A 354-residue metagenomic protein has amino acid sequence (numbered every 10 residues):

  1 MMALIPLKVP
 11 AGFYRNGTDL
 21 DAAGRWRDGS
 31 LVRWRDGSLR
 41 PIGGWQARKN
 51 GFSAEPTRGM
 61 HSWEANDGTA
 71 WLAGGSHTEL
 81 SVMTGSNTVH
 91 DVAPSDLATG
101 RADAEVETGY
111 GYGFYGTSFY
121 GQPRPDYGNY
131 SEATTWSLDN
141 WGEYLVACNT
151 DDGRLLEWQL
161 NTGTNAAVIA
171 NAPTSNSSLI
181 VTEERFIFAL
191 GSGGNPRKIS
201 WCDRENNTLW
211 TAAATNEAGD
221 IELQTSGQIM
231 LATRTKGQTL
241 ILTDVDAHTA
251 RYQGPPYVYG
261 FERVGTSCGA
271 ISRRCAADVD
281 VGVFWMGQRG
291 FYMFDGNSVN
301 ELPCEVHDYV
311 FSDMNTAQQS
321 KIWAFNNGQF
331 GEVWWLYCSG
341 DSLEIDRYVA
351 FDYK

Functional and structural regions predicted by a protein language model:
M1-F119, E157, N176-T249, L336-Y353: N-terminal beta-propeller domains
L4-P6, A11, L138, F186 (+1 more regions): Beta-sheet-dominated scaffold domains
N50-E55, V168-A172, I221-T225, R263-C268 (+1 more regions): Surface loop/turn motifs at the tips and blade-to-blade linkers of beta-strand repeat domains
N87, D152, T162-G163, N206 (+3 more regions): Short coil turn/linker residues within repeat-based beta-strand modules
H90-G100, A166-N171, A212-A214, Y259-V264 (+1 more regions): Beta-propeller fold detector
G121-W141: Beta-sandwich interaction modules
S131, L160-V181: Asp-box/WD-like beta-propeller blade repeats and closely related beta-sheet repeat scaffolds
N140-V168: Hydrophobic or amphipathic alpha-helical targeting/insertion segments
